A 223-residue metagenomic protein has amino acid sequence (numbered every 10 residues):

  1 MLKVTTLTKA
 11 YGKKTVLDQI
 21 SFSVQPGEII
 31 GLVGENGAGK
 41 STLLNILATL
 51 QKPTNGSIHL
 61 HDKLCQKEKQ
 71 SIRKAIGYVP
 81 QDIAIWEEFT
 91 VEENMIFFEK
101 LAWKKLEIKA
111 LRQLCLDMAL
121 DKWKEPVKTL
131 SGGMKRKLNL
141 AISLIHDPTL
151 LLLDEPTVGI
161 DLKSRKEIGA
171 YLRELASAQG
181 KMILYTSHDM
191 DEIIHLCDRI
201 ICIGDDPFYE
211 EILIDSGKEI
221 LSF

Functional and structural regions predicted by a protein language model:
V33-E35: The feature captures the beta-strand-to-loop junction immediately N-terminal to the Walker
A48: Helix-to-loop junction immediately C-terminal to a conserved catalytic motif
G56-L64, S71-I72: Conserved ABC transporter NBD signature motif
L151-D154: Catalytic Walker B motif of ABC-type/P-loop ATPase nucleotide-binding domains
K166-A178: Helical segment within the ABC ATPase nucleotide-binding domain
S187-H188: H-loop/switch region of ABC-family ATPase nucleotide-binding domains
